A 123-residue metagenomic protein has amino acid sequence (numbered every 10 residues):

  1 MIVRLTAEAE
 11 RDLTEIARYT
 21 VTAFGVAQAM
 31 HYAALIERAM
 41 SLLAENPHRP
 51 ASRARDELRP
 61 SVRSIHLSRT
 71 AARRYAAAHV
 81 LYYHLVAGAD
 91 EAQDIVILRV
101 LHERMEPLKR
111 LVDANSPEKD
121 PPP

Functional and structural regions predicted by a protein language model:
M1-I2, Y75: A contiguous, well-structured "functional interface" segment within a domain
I2-R69, P121-P123: Basic, Lys/Arg-enriched alpha-helical interface segments
T70-P123: Enriched for short, Lys/Arg-rich terminal
